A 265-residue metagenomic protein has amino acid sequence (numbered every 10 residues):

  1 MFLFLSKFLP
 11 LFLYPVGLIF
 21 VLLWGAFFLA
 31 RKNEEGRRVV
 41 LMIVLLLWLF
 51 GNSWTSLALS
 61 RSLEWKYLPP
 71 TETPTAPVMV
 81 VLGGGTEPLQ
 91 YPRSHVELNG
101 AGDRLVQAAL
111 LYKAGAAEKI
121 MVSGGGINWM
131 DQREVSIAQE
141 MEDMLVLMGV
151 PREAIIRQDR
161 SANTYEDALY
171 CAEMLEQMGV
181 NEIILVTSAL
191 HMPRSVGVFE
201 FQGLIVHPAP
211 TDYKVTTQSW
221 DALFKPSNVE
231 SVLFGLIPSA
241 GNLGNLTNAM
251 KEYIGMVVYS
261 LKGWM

Functional and structural regions predicted by a protein language model:
M1-L29: Membrane-embedded alpha-helical segments of integral membrane proteins
M1-L9, T55, L59-L63, M250-V257: Hydrophobic alpha-helical segments of integral membrane proteins, encompassing both true transmembrane helices
V16-L18, S53, S260-W264: Extended, histidine- and acidic-residue-enriched regions that form the cofactor-binding/catalytic faces
L18-W24, L41-W48, Y253: Hydrophobic alpha-helical transmembrane segments of multipass integral membrane proteins
L29-R38: Membrane-interface helix-boundary motifs at transmembrane edges
V44, L49-N242: A structural signal for short, hydrophobic/glycine-enriched beta-strand patches
I237-M265: Structured C-terminal subdomain patch of bacterial secreted/periplasmic proteins
